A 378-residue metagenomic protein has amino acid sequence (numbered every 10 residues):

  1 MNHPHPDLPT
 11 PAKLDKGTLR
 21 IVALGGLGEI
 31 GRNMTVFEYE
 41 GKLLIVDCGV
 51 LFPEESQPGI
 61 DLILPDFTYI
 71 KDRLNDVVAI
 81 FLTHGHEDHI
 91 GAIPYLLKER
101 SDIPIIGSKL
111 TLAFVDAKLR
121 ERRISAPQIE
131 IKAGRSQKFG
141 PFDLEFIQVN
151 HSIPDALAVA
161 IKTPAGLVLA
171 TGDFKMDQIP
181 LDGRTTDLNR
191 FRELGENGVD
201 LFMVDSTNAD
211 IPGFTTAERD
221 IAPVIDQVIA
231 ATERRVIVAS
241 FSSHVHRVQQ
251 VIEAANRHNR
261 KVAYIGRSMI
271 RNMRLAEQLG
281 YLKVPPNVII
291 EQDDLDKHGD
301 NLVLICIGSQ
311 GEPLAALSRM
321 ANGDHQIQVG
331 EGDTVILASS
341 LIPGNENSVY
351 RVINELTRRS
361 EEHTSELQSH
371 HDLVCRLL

Functional and structural regions predicted by a protein language model:
N2-F81, H86-K297, E312-Q328, G344-R351: His/Asp/Glu-rich metal-coordinating catalytic cores of metallo-dependent phosphodiesterases/hydrolases acting on
E121, N354-E361: Short helix-loop-beta junction
N301-I307: Conserved two-lobed SF2 helicase motor
G308-S309, S339-P343: Aromatic- and Gly/Pro-rich donor/ligand-binding loops that form nucleotide- or phosphate-bearing donor binding pockets
E331-G332: Acidic, His/Gly-rich catalytic cores of divalent-metal-dependent hydrolytic chemistry
E362-L378: Single conserved hydrophobic/aromatic residue that forms the stacking wall/gate of nucleotide- or nucleobase-binding
